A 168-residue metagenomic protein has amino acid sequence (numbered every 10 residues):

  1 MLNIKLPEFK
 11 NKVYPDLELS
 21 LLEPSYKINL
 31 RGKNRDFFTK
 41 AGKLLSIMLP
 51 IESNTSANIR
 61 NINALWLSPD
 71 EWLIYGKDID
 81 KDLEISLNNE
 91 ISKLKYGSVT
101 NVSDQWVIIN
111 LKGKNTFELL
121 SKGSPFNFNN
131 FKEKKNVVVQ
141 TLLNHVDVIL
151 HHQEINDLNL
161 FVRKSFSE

Functional and structural regions predicted by a protein language model:
M1-E168: Basic, glycine/lysine-rich polyanion-binding surfaces/domains
